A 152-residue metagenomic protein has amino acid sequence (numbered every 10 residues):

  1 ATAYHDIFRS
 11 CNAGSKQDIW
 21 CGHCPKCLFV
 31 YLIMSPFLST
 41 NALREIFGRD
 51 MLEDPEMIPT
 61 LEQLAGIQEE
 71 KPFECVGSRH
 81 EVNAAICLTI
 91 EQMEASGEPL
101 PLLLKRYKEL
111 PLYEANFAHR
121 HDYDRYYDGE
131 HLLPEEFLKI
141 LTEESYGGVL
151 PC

Functional and structural regions predicted by a protein language model:
A1-C152: Nucleotide-activated chemistry modules centered on ATP-dependent adenylation/adenylyltransferase
